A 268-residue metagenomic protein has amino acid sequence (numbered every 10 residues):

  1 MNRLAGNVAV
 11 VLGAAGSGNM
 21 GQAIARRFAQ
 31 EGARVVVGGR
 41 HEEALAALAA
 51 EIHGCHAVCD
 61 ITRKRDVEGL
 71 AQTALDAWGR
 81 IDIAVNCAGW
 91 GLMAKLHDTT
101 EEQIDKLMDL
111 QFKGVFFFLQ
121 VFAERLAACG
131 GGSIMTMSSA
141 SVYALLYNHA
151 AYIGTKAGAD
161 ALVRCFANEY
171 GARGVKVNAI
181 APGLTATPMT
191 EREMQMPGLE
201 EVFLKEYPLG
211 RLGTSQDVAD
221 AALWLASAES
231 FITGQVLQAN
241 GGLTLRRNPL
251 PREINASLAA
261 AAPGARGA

Functional and structural regions predicted by a protein language model:
R3-V36: Canonical Rossmann dinucleotide-binding motif of NAD(H)/NADP(H)-dependent dehydrogenases/reductases, specifically
K95-L96, Q103-M108, L199, F203: Substrate-binding pocket helix/loop in short-chain dehydrogenase/reductase
F116-L119, R211-A239, T244: C-terminal substrate-recognition "lid" of short-chain dehydrogenase/reductases
L119, T155, V163: Active-site helix of classical SDR
E124, N168-A172: Alpha-helical segment proximal to the catalytic Tyr-Lys
A144, T233-A268: Short C-terminal tail/terminal secondary-structure segment of NAD(P)H-dependent dehydrogenase/reductase domains
G171, K176, T233-G234: Short, small/polar-rich loop/turn modules that mediate ligand/substrate recognition or access, typified
